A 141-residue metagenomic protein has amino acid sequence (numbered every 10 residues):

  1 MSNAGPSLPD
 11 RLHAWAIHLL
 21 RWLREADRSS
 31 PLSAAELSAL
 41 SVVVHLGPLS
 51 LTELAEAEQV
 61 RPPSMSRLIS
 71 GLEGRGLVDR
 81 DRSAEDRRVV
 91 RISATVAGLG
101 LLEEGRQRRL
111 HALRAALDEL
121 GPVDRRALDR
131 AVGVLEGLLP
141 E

Functional and structural regions predicted by a protein language model:
M1-A34, V134-G137: N-terminal leader segment of winged-helix/HTH proteins
N3, R82, A116-L117, L139-E141: Amphipathic alpha-helical linker/stalk segments
A14-R21, S38-S41, H45, V96 (+2 more regions): Generic structural signal for well-ordered, non-membrane alpha-helices
L23-S64, R75-L77, R91: N-terminal helix-turn-helix DNA-binding core of bacterial DNA-binding proteins
A57, S70-R130: Charged, amphipathic alpha-helical coiled-coil/dimerization segments
R67: DNA-binding alpha-helical recognition surfaces that contact promoter or target DNA
R126-E141: Exposed, interaction-prone assembly regions rather than primary DNA-binding/catalytic cores
